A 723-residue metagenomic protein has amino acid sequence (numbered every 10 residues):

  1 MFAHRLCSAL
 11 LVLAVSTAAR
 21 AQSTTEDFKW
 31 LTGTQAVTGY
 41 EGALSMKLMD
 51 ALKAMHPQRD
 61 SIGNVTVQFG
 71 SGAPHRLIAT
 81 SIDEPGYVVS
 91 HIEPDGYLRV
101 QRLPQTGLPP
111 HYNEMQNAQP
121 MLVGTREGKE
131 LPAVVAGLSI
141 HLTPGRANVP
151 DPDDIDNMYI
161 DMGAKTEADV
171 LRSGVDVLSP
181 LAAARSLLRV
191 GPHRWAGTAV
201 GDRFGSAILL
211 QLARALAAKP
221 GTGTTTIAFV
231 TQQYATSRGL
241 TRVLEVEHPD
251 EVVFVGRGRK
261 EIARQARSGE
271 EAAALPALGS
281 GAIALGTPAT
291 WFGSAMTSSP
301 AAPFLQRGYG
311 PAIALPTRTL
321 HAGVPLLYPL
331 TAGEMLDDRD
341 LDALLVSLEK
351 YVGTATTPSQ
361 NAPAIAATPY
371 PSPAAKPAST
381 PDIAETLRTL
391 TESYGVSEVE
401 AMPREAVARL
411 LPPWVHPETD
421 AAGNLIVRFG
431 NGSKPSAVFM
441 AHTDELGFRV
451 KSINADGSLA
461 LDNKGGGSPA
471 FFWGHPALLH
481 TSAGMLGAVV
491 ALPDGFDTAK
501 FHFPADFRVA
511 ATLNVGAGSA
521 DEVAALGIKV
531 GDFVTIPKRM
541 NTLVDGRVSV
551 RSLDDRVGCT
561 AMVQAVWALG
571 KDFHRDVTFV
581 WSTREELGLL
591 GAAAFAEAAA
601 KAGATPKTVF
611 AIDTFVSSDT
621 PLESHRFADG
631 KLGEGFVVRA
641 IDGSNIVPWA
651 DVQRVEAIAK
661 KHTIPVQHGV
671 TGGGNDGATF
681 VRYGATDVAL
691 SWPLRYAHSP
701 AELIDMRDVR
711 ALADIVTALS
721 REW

Functional and structural regions predicted by a protein language model:
R5-S16: Bacterial N-terminal signal peptides
A18-W723: N-terminal hydrophobic/helix-forming segments and targeting peptides
